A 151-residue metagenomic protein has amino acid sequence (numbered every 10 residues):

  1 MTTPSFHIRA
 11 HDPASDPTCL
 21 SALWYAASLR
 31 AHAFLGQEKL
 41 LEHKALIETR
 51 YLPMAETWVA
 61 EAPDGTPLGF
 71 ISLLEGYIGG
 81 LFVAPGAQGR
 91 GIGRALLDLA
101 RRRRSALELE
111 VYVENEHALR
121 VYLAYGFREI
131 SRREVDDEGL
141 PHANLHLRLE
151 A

Functional and structural regions predicted by a protein language model:
H7-A22: A short beta-loop-alpha structural element at the N-terminal edge of CoA-dependent acyl/N-acetyltransferase catalytic
S21-E48, A55: Conserved GNAT-fold acetyl-CoA-binding loop/helix
E48-V59, Y77, L140: A short helix-loop-beta-strand connector motif used in the catalytic cores of GNAT acetyltransferases and, in some
V59, G65-F82: Conserved beta-strand in the GNAT
Y77-Q88, Y112: A short, internal acetyl-CoA/4′-phosphopantetheine-binding micro-motif in the GNAT/acyltransferase core
G89-R102, R120-A124: Conserved acetyl-CoA-binding loop-helix of GNAT-fold acetyltransferases
R102-E114: Conserved GNAT acetyl-CoA-binding A-motif
L123-R132: Conserved acetyl-CoA-binding loop of GNAT-fold acetyltransferases
